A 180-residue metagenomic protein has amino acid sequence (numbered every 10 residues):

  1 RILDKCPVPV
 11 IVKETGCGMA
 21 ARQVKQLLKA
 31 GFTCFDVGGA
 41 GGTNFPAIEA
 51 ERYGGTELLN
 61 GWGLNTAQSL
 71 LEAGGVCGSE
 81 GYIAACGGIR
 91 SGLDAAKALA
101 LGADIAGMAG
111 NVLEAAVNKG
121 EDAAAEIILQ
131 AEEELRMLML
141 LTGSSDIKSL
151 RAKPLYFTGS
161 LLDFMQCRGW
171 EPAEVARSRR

Functional and structural regions predicted by a protein language model:
R1-K119: Glycine-rich phosphate/ribose-binding loops and adjacent secondary-structure elements that form binding surfaces
V112-R180: C-terminal extensions of enzymes
